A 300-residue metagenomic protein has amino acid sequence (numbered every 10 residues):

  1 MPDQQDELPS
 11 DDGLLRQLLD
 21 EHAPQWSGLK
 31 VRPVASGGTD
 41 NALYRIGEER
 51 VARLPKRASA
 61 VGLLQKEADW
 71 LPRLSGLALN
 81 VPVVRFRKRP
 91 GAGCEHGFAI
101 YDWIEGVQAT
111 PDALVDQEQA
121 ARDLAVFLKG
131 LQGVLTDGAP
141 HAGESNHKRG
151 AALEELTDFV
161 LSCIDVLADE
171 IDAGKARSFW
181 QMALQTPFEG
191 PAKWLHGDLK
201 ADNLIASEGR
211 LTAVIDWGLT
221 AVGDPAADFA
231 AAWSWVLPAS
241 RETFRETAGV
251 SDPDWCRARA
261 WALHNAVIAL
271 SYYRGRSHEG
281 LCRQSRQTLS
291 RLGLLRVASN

Functional and structural regions predicted by a protein language model:
M1-Q25: Juxta-kinase regulatory segment immediately upstream of eukaryotic protein kinase catalytic domains
P2-E7, V61, S162-V166, E242-V250 (+1 more regions): ATP/Mg2+ or Mg2+-diphosphate-binding catalytic cores that bind nucleotide phosphates or diphosphates via glycine-rich
D3-Q5, G28-E155, S162-I171, E189 (+1 more regions): ATP-binding pocket architecture of kinase catalytic cores
D12-R16, A68, P238, E242: Short, surface-exposed alpha-helical segments at coil->helix boundaries
A68-D69, Q117-E118, A213, A230-A232 (+1 more regions): Glycine-rich, phosphate-binding/catalytic loops in enzymes
A120-D123, D172, P225, A262 (+1 more regions): An acidic site on a long C-lobe helix of protein kinase domains
G143-F188, T247, P253-R257, R283-R286: Helical cap/lid subdomains and adjacent loops of hydrolase enzymes that gate the active-site channel and determine
A192-L195, K200-A260, I268: Active-site Asp-x-Gly
